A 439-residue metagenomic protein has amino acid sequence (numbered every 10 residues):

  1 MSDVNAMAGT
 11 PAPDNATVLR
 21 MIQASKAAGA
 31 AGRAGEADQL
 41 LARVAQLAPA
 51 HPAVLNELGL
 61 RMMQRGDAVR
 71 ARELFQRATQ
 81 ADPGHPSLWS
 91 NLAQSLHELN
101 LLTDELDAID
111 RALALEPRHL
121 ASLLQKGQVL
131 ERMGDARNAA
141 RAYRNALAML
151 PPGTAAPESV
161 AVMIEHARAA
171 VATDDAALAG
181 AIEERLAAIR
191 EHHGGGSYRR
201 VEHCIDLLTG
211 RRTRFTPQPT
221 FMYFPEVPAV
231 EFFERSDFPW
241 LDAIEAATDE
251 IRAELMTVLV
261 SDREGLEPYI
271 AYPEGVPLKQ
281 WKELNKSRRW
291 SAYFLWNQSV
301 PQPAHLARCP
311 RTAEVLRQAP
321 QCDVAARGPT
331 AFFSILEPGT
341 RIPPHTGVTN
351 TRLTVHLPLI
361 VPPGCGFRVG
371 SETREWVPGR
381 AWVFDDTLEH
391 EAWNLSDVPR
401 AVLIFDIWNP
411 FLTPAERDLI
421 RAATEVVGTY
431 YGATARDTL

Functional and structural regions predicted by a protein language model:
Q128, R132, A139-A140, R144-F332 (+3 more regions): Fe(II)/2-oxoglutarate oxygenase catalytic core
I360-P378: A short beta-strand-loop-beta hairpin characteristic of the jelly-roll/cupin
